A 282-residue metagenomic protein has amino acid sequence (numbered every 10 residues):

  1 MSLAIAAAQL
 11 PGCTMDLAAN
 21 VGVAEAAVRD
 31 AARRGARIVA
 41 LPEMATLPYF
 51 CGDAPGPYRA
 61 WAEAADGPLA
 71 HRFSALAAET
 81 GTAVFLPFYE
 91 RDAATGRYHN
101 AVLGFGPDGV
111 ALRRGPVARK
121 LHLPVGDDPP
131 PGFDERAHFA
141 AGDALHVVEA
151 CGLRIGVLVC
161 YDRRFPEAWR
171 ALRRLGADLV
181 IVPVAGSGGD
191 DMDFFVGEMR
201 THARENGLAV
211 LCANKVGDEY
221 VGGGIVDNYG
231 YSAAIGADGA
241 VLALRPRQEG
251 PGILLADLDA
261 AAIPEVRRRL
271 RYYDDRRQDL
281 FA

Functional and structural regions predicted by a protein language model:
S2-C13, R119-K120, L153-D162, I181: Active-site-proximal beta-strand elements of phosphoester/diester hydrolases
A8, A118, V148, A213 (+2 more regions): Hydrophobic residues at beta-strand termini and immediately following loops that shape nucleotide-binding pockets
L17, G22, A26-L112, V117-R119 (+1 more regions): Cys-nucleophile CN-hydrolase/nitrilase-fold catalytic domain and related Cys-dependent amidase chemistry that acts on
A62-F85, R154, R163-G252: CN hydrolase (nitrilase-like) catalytic-core segments centered on the catalytic cysteine and neighboring Lys/Glu
A75, D92-L175, G188-G197, T201 (+1 more regions): Active-site catalytic loop in hydrolytic enzyme cores
L86-P87, N100-G104, H146-V148, S232-A234 (+1 more regions): Short beta-strand scaffold segments in enzyme catalytic cores
L112-P116, L242-A243, L254: A structural microfeature
A261-A282: A conserved C-terminal secondary-structure "cap"
